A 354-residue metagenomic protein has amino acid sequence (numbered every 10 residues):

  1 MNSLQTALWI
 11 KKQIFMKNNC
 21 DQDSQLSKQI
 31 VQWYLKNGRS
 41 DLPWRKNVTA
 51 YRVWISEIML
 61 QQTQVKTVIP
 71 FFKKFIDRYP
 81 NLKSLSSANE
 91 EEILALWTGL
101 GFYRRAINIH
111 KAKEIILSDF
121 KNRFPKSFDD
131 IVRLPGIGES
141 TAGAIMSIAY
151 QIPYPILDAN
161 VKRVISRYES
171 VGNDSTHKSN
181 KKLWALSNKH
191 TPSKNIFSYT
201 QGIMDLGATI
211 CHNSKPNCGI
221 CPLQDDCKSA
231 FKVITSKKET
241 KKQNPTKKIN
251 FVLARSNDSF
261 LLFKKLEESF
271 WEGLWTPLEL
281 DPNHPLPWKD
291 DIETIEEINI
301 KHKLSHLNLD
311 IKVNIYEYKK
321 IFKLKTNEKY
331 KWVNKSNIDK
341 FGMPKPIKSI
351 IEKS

Functional and structural regions predicted by a protein language model:
M1-S40, R45-K46, D205-S354: Intrinsically disordered, low-complexity, charged terminal extensions of DNA damage-control enzymes
F15, C20-S24, Q29, W33-N217 (+2 more regions): Catalytic cores of DNA base-excision repair glycosylases
